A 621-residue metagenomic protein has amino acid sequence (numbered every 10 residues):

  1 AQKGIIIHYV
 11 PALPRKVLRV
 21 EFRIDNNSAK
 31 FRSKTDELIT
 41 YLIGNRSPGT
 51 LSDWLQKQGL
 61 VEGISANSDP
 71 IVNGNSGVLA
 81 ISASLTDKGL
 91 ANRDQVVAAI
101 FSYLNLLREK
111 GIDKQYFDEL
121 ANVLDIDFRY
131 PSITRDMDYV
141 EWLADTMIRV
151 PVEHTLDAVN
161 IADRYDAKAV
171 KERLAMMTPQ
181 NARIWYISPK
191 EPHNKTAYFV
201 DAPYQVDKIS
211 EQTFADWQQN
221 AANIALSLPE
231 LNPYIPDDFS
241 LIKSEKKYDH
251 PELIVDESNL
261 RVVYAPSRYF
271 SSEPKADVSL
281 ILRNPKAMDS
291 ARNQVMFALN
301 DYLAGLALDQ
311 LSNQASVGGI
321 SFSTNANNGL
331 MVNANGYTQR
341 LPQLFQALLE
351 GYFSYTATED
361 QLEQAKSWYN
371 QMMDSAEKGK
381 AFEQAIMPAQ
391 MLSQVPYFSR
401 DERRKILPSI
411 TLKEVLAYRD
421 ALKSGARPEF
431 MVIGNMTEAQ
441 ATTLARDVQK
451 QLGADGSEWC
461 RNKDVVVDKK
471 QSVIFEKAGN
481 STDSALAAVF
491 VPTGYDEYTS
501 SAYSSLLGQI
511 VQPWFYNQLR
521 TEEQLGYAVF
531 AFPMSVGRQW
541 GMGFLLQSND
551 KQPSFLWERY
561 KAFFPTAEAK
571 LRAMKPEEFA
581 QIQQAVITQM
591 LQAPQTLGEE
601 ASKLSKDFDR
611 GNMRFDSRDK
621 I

Functional and structural regions predicted by a protein language model:
A1-P48, T134-A158, S188-K190, Y204-L299 (+1 more regions): His/Glu-based metal-binding/catalytic segments typifying zinc-dependent metallopeptidases
I6-H8, N67-P70, K168-L174, N181 (+8 more regions): Generic recognition of flexible, low-complexity loop/linker segments
K16-N26, W54-V170, W185-I187, S272-S409 (+3 more regions): M16 family metallopeptidases and their MPP-like homologs
R173-M176, N181-R183, P189-P192: Extended, domain-scale alpha-helical bundle/helix-rich regions
H193-N194, Q440-T442, S554: Extracytoplasmic/secreted cell-surface and envelope-processing proteins
L412-V448: Non-catalytic, conformational "gating/processing" segments within enzyme and secreted inhibitor domains
R446-Q451, L506, K561-A562: Short, solvent-exposed amphipathic alpha-helical segments in soluble enzyme and RNA/protein-processing domains
